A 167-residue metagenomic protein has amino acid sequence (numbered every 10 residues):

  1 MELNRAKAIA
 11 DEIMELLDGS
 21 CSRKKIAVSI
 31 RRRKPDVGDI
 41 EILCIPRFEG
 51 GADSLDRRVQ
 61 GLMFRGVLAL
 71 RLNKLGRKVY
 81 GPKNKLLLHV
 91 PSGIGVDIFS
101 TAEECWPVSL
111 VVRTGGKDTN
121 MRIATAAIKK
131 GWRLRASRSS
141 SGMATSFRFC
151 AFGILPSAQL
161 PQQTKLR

Functional and structural regions predicted by a protein language model:
M1-D11: N-terminal regions immediately upstream of nucleotidyltransferase
E2-N4, G50-R167: Acidic, metal-coordinating catalytic segment for phosphate/diphosphate chemistry, firing primarily on the Nudix
D11-A52: Active-site nucleotide-donor binding segment shared across nucleotidyl transfer reactions
